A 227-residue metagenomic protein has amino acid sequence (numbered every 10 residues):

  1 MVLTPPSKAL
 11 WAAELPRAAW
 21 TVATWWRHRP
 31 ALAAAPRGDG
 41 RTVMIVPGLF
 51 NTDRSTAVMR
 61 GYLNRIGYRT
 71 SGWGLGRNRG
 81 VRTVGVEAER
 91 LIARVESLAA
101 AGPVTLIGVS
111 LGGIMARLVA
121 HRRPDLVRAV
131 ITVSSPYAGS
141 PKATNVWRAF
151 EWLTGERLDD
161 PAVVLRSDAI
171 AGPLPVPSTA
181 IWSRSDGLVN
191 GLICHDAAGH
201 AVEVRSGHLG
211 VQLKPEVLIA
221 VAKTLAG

Functional and structural regions predicted by a protein language model:
M1-M44, F50-T52, T56-G61, I66 (+2 more regions): Flexible, membrane-associating and regulatory peripheral segments of lipid-active enzymes
V2-T24, T144, E151-T154, A171-V176 (+4 more regions): Alpha/beta hydrolase fold serine-hydrolase catalytic domain that processes acyl esters and thioesters
L3-K8, L32-A33, G67, P136-N145 (+1 more regions): A broad, low-specificity signal for short, low-complexity segments enriched in glycine/proline and polar/charged
W25, A35, T52, N78 (+6 more regions): Surface-exposed loop/turn and secondary-structure junction residues enriched for glycine/proline
T42-P47, T52-R54, V58, N64-R77 (+2 more regions): Serine-dependent carboxylesterase/thioesterase catalytic core of lipase-like alpha/beta-hydrolase/SGNH enzymes
L174-G227: C-terminal catalytic-base region of ester-bond hydrolases, centering on the histidine of the charge-relay
